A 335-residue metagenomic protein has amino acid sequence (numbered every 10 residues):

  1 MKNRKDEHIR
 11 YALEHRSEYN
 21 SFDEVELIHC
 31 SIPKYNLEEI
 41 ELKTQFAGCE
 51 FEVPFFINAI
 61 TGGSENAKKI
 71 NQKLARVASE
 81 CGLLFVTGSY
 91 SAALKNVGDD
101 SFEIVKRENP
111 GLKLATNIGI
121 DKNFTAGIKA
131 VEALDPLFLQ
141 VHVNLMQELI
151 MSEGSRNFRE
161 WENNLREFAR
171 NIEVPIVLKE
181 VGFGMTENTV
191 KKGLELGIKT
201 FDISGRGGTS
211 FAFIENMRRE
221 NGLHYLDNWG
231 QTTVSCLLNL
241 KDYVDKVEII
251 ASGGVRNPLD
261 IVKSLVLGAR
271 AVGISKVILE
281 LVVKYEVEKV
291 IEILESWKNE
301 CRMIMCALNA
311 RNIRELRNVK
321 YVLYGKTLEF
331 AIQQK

Functional and structural regions predicted by a protein language model:
M1-A47, F51, K326-K335: An N-cap/entry alpha-helix motif that binds or orients negatively charged groups
M1-H15, I278-K335: C-terminal extensions of enzymes
F46-A92: Active-site cofactor/substrate anionic-group-binding motifs, chiefly glycine- and Lys/Arg-rich phosphate-binding loops
F55-N58, L83-G88, K113-I118, L137 (+5 more regions): Hydrophobic faces of well-ordered beta-strands that scaffold small-molecule active sites in alpha/beta enzyme cores
I57, A78, L139, F201 (+3 more regions): Conserved, mostly hydrophobic/aromatic
A67-A75, K122-E132, M185-N188, N257-I261: Short, acidic/polar
C81-I118: A gly/proline- and charged-residue-enriched helix-loop-helix capping module
R159-K284: Glycine-rich phosphate/ribose-binding loops and adjacent secondary-structure elements that form binding surfaces
